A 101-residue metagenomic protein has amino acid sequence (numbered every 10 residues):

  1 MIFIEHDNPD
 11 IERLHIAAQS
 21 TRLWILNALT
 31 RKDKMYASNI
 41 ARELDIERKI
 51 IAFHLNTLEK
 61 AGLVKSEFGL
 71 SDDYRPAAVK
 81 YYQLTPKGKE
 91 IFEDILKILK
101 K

Functional and structural regions predicted by a protein language model:
M1-D10, N27-R31, P76, Q83-K101: Amphipathic alpha-helical dimerization/coiled-coil segments that flank or bridge DNA-binding/regulatory modules
P9-I50, D73-Y74, A78-V79: N-terminal helix-turn-helix DNA-binding core of bacterial DNA-binding proteins
A18-Q19, H54, P86-G88: Alpha-helical hinge/cap motifs
K32, L58, S71, L99: The DNA-recognition helices of helix-turn-helix-type DNA-binding domains
Y36, V64-K65, Q83: Short beta-strand(s) of the beta-wing in winged-helix/HTH DNA-binding folds
I46-K60: Short amphipathic alpha-helical interaction segments
E59-A77: Beta-hairpin "wing" of winged helix-turn-helix
